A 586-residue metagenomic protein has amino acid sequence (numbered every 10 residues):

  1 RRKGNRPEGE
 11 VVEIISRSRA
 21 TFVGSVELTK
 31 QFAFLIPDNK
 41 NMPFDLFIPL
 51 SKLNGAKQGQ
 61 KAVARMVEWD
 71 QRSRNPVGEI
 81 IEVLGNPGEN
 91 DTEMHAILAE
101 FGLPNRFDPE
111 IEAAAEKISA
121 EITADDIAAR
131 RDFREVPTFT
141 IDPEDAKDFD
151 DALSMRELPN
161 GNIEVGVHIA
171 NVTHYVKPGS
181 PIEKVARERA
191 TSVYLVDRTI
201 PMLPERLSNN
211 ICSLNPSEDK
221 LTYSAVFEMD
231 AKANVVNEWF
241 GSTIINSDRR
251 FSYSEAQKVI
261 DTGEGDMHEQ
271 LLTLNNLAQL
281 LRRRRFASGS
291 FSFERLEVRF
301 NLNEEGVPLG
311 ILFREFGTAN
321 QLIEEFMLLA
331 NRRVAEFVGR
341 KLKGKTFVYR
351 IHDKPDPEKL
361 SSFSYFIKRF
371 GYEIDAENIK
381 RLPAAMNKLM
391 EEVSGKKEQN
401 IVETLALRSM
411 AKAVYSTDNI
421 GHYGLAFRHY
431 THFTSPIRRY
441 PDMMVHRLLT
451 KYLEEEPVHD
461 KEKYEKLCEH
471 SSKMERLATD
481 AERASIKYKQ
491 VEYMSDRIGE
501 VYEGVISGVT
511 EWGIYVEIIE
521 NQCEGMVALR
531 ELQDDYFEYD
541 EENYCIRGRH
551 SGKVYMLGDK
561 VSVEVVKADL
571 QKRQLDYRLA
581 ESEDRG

Functional and structural regions predicted by a protein language model:
R1-G166, T173-E218, F251, E492 (+2 more regions): Charge-lined substrate channels and their catalytic hotspots, especially those that engage the 3′ end of RNA
K3, T29-K30, L158-P159, M229-N234 (+2 more regions): Short acidic-glycine loop/turn motifs at beta-strand connectors
I15, K30, L84, N215 (+5 more regions): A generic structural motif
N41-P43, V172-H174, E183, G317 (+2 more regions): Short, surface-exposed beta-strand-loop junctions and turns on beta-sheet-rich folds
R156-P159, I163, H168, P178-S180 (+3 more regions): Catalytic palm subdomain of template-directed nucleic-acid polymerases, centered on the conserved carboxylate motif
S192-A287: Conserved catalytic alpha/beta cores of large enzymes that bind or transform nucleotide phosphates and polynucleotides
F240, Y253-E520, M526-Y544, D559 (+3 more regions): Append "with occasional cross-activation on large, charged helical scaffolds in nucleic-acid assemblies
